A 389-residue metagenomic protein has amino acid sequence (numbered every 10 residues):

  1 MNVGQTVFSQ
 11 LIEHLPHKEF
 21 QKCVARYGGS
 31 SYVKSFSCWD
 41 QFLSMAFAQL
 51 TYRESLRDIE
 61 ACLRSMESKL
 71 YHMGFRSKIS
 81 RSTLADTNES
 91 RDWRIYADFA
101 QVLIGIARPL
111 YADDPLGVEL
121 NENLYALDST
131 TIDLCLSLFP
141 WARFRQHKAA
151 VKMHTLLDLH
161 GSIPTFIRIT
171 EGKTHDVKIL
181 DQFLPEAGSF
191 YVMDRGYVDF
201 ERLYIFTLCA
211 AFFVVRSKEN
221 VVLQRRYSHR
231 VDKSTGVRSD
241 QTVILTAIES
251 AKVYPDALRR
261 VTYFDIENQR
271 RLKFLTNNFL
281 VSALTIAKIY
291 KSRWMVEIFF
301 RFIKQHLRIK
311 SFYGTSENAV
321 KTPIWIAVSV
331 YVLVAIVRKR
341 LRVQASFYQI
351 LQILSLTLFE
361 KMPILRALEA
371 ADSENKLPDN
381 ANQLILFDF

Functional and structural regions predicted by a protein language model:
M1-D58, C62, R91, D98-V102 (+3 more regions): Single, function-defining residue in the core of a domain
M66, L70-M73: Blade-loop segments of beta-propeller domains
M73-R91, Q101: Major-groove recognition helix of helix-turn-helix-like DNA-binding domains
A142: A glycine- and small-aliphatic-rich helix-loop capping segment at beta-alpha/alpha-beta transitions that lines
